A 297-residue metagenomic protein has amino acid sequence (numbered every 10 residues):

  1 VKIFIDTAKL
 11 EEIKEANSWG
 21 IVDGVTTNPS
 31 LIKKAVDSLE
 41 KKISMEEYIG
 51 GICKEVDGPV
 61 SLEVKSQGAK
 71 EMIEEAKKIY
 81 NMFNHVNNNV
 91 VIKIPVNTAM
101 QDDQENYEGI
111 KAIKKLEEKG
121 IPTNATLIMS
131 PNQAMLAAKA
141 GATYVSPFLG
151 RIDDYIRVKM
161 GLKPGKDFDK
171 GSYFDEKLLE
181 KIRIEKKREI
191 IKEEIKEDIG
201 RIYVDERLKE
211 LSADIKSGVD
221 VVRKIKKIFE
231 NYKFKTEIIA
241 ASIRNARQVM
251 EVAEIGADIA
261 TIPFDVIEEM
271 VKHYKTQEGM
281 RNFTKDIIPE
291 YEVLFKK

Functional and structural regions predicted by a protein language model:
V1-I3: Extreme N-terminal starter segment of soluble prokaryotic enzymes
I5, K9-I13, W19-I21, T27-G109 (+2 more regions): Active-site beta->alpha loop and helix N-cap motifs at the rims of alpha/beta catalytic domains
I21-V22, D57, A142, A257: A structural motif
G24-V25, I92, V145, A260: Hydrophobic residues within beta-strands of alpha/beta enzymes
I32-V36, I156, M270-V271: A short acidic, helix-capping loop that chelates divalent metal ions and anchors anionic groups
E55, P59, M82, V86 (+4 more regions): Change "in soluble alpha/beta enzymes" to "in soluble alpha/beta proteins
M100, Q104-K114, P122-P263, T276-I287: Catalytic alpha/beta core domains of metabolic enzymes, predominantly
P263-E269: A hydrophobic, small-residue-rich beta->alpha segment in the mid-to-C-terminal subdomain of diverse proteins
